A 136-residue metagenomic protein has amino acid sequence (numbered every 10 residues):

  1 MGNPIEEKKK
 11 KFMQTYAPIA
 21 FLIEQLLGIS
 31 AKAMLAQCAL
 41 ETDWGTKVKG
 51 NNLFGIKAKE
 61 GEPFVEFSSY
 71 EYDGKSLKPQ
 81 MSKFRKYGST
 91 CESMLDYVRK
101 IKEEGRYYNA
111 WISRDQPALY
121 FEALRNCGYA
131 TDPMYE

Functional and structural regions predicted by a protein language model:
M1-E136: Catalytic cores of secreted/periplasmic lytic hydrolases that degrade extracellular macromolecules
